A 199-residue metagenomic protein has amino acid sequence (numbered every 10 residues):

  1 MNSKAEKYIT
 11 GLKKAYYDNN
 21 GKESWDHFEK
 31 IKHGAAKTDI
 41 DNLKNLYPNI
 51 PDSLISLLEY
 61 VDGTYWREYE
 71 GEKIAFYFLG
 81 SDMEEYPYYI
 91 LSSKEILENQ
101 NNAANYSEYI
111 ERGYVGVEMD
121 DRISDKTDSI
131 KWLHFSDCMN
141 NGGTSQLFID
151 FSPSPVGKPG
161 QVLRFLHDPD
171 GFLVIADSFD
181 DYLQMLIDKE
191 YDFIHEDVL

Functional and structural regions predicted by a protein language model:
M1-N140: A surface-exposed partner-binding patch
G63-T64, N141, P155, K189: Short loop/turn segments at secondary-structure transitions that flank enzyme active sites
N140-G142, D168: Glycine-centered tight beta-turn/hairpin loop motif at sheet-sheet or coil-to-beta transitions
T144-P155: Low-complexity, glycine/alanine/valine/leucine- and proline-rich hydrophobic stretches
R164-G171: Short, solvent-exposed aromatic-acidic interface loops
G171-L199: Long, compositionally biased interface segments
